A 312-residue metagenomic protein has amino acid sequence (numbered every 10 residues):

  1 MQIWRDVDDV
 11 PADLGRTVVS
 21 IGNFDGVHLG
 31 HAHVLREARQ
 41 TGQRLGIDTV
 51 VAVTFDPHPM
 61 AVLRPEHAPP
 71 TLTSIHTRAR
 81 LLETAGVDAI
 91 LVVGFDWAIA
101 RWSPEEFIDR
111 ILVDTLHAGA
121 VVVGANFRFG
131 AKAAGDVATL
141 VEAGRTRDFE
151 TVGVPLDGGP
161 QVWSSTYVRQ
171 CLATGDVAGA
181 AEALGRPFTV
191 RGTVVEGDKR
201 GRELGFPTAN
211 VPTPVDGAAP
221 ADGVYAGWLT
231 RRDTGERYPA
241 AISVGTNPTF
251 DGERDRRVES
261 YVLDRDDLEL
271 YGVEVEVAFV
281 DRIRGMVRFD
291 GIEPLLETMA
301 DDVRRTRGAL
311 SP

Functional and structural regions predicted by a protein language model:
Q2-D9, L91: Short acidic-hydrophobic, aromatic-tinged amphipathic segments that line or gate anion-handling sites
P11-T77: N-terminal catalytic cores of NTP/NDP-binding nucleotidyl/phosphoryl-transfer enzymes
L14, A85-G86, R147: Short, structured coil segments at secondary-structure junctions
V53-P57, A85, I90-A98, P155: A conserved beta-strand->alpha-helix junction
S74-I90: A glycine-rich helix N-cap at a beta->alpha junction
A98-P207, M286, D290-M299, V303 (+1 more regions): Classical nucleotidyltransferase
R147, G197-P312: Phosphate/ribose-recognition catalytic cores of enzymes acting on nucleotide-derived substrates
